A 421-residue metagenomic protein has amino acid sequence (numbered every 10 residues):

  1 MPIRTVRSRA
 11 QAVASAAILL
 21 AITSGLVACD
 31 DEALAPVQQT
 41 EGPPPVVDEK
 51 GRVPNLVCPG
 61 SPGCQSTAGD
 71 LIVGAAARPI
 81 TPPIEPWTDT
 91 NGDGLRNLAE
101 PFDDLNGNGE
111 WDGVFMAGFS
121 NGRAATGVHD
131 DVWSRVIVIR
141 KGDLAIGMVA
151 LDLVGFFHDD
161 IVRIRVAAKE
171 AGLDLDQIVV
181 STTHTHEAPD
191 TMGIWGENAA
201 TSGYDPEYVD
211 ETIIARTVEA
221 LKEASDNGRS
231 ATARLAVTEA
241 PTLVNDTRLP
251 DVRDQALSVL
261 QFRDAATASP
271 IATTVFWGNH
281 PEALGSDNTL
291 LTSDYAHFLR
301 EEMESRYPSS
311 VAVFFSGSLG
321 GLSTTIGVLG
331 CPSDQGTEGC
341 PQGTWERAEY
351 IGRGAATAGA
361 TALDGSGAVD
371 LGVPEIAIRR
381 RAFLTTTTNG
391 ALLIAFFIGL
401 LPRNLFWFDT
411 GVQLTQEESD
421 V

Functional and structural regions predicted by a protein language model:
M1-P2, V421: Accessible peptide chain termini
P2-A17: Bacterial N-terminal signal peptides that target proteins for export
R4, D30-D31: Polybasic, lysine/arginine-rich low-complexity segments
G25-A28: C-terminal motif of bacterial Sec signal peptides marking the signal peptidase cleavage site
A33-V421: Non-catalytic substrate/cofactor recognition surfaces at enzyme active-site rims
